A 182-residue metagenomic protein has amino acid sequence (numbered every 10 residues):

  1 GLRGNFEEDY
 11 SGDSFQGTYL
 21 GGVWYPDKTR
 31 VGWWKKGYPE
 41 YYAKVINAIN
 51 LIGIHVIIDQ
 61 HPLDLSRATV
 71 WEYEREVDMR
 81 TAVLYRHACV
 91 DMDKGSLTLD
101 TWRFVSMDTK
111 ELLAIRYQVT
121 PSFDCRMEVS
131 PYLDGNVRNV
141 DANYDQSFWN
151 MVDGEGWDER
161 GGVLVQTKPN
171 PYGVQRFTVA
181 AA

Functional and structural regions predicted by a protein language model:
G1-A182: Beta-sandwich/jelly-roll carbohydrate-recognition scaffolds of carbohydrate-active enzymes
